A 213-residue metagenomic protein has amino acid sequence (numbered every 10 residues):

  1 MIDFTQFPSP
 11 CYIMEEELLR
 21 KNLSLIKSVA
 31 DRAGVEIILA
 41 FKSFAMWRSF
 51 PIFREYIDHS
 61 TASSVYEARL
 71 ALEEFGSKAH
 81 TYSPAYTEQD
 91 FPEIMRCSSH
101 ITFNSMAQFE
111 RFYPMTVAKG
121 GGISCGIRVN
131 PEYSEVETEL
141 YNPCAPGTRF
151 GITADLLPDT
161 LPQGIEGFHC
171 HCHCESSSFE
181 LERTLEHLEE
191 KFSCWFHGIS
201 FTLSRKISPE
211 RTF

Functional and structural regions predicted by a protein language model:
M1-M14: Generic N-terminal amphipathic, Lys/Arg-enriched alpha-helix
P8, A33-G34: Eukaryotic alpha-helical scaffold "rod" segments
L18: Active-site anion-handling motifs in enzyme catalytic cores
L23: Short amphipathic alpha-helical/adjacent loop interface patches that line ligand and macromolecule-binding sites
V35-F213: Active-site-proximal beta-alpha core segment in soluble small-molecule metabolic enzymes
